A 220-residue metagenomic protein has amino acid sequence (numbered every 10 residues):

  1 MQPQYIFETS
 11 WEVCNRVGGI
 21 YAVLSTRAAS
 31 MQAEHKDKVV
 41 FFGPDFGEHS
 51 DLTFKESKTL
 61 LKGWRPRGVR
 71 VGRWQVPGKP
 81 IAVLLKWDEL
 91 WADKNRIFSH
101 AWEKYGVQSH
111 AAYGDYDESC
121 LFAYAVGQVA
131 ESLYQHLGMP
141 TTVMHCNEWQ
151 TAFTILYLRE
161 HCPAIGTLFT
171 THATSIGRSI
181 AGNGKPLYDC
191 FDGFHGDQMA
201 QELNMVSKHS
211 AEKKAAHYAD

Functional and structural regions predicted by a protein language model:
M1-D220: Catalytic cores of nucleotide-sugar-dependent glycosyltransferases that transfer UDP/GDP/TDP-activated
